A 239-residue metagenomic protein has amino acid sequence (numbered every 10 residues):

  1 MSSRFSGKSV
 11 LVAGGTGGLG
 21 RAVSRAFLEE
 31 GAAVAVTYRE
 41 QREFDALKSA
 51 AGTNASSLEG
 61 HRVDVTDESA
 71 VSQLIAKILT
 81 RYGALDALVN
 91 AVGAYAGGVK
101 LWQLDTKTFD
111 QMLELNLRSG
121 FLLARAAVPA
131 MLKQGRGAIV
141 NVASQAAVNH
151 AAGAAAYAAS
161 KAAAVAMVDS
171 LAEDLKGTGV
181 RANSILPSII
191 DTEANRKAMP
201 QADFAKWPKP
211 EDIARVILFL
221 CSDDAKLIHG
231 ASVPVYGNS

Functional and structural regions predicted by a protein language model:
T16-G17: Conserved glycine-rich cofactor-binding loop
V99-L101, D105-L113: Substrate-binding pocket helix/loop in short-chain dehydrogenase/reductase
W102, N149-A155, G177, K206 (+1 more regions): Active-site loop immediately N-terminal to the catalytic Tyr-X3-Lys motif of short-chain dehydrogenase/reductase
A124, S160: Active-site helix of classical SDR
S144: Residue(s) in the substrate-gating loop at a strand-loop-helix junction that position the organic substrate next
N149, A158, S170-V180, K226: Active-site-adjacent segment of SDR/Rossmann-fold oxidoreductases
G177, S184, T192, Q201-S239: C-terminal helical subdomain
